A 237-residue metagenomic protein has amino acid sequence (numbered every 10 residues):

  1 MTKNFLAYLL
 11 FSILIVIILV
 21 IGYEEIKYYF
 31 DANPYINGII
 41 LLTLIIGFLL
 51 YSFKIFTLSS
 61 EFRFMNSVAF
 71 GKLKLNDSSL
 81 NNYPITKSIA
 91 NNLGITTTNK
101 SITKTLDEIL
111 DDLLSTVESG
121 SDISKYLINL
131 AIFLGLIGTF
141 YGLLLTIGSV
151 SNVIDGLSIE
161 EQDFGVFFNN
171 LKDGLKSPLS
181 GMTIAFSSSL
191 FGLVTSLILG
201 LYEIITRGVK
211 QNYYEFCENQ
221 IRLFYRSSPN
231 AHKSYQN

Functional and structural regions predicted by a protein language model:
M1-N82, S88-I95, G120-K210: Hydrophobic alpha-helical transmembrane segments of small proteolipidic membrane proteins, enriched in energy-coupled
T57, E61, Q211, R226-S234: Intrinsically disordered or highly flexible coil/loop and linker segments, enriched in small and charged/polar residues
V68-S79, Y214-N230: Membrane-cytosol interface motif
D77-K104, I109, K233-N237: Acidic, Ser/Thr-rich low-complexity segments on the non-lumenal side of membrane proteins
E108-D122: Membrane-proximal soluble helical/coiled-coil segments that couple transmembrane anchors to catalytic or regulatory
